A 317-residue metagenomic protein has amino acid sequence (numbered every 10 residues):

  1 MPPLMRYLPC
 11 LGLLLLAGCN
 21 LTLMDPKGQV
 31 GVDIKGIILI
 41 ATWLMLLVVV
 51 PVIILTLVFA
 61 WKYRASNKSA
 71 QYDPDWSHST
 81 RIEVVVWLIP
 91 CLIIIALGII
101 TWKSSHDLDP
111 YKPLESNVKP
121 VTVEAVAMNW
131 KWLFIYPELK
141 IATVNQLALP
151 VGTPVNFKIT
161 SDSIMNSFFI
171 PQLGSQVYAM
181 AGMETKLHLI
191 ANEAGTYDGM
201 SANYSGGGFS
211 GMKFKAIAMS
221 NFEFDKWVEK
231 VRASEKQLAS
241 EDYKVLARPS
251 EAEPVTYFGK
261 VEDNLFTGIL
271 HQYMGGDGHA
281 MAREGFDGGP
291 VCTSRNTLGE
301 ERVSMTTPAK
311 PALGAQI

Functional and structural regions predicted by a protein language model:
M1-L21: N-terminal secretory/membrane targeting signals
M1-L4, V30-P51, V85-L88: Membrane-entry segments of alpha-helical transmembrane domains in multi-pass membrane proteins
L13-L16, V49, I94, W102: Hydrophobic alpha-helical segments of integral membrane proteins
L14, L55-V58, I100-K103: Transmembrane alpha-helix boundary/anchor motif
N20-I37, W61-I317: Non-transmembrane, membrane-proximal soluble domains of secreted or membrane proteins
W43-I53, E193-G195, Y204: Gly/lys/ser-thr-rich phosphate-binding loops in alpha/beta enzymes that coordinate phosphoanhydride or phosphate groups
V49-Y63: Alpha-helical transmembrane segments
